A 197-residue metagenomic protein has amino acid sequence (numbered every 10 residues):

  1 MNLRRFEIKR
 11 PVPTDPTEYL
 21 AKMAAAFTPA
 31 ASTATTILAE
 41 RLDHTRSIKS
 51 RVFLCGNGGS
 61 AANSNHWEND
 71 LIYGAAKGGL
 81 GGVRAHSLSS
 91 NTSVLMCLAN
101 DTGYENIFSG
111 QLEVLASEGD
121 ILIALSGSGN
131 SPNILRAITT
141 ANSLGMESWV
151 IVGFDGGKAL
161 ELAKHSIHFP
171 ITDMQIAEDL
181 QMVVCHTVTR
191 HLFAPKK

Functional and structural regions predicted by a protein language model:
M1-A30: Generic N-terminal amphipathic, Lys/Arg-enriched alpha-helix
R41-L115: Glycine-rich, small/polar surface segments that engage phosphate groups of diverse ligands
K49, G119, G145-M146: Glycine-centered short loops/turns at secondary-structure junctions
S60-N65, N130-A137, A159: Short glycine/serine/threonine-rich phosphate/pyrophosphate-binding segments that cradle anionic phosphate groups
V114, L122, Q175-K197: A charged, well-structured terminal subsegment
L122, S148, S166-H168: Short, well-ordered beta-strand core segments
S126, V152, I167-Q175: Short beta->alpha connector loops at strand-helix junctions that form conserved, small/polar/Pro-enriched
I151-A163: Short, glycine/polar-rich helix-capping loops at beta-to-alpha or helix-loop-helix junctions that flank or form
